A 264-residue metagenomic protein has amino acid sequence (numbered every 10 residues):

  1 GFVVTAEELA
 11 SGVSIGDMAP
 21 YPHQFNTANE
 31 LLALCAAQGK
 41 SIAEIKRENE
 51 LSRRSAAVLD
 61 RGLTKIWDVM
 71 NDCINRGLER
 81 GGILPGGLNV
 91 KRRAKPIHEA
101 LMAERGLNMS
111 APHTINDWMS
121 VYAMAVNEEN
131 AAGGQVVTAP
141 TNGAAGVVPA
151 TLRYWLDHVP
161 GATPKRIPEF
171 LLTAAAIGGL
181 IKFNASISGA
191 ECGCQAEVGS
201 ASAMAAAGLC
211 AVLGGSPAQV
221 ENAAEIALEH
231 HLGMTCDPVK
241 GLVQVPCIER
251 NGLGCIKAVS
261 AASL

Functional and structural regions predicted by a protein language model:
G1-M18, L31, I97, L101-P112 (+5 more regions): Aromatic-residue detector
G1-R54, S216-Q219, A224-L228, L232 (+2 more regions): Mobile "lid/hinge" segments at catalytic clefts and subdomain interfaces of large enzymes
A37-K40, E44, W118-Y122, A176-G179 (+2 more regions): Membrane-targeting and insertion segments and their boundary/processing signals
A56-G193: Accessory "access/gating" subregions that flank catalytic or transport cores
A145-A150, A201-A207, C255-A261: Well-ordered alpha-helical segments within folded domains of soluble proteins
A162, T173, G179-N251, L264: Hydrophobic alpha-helical bundle architecture
